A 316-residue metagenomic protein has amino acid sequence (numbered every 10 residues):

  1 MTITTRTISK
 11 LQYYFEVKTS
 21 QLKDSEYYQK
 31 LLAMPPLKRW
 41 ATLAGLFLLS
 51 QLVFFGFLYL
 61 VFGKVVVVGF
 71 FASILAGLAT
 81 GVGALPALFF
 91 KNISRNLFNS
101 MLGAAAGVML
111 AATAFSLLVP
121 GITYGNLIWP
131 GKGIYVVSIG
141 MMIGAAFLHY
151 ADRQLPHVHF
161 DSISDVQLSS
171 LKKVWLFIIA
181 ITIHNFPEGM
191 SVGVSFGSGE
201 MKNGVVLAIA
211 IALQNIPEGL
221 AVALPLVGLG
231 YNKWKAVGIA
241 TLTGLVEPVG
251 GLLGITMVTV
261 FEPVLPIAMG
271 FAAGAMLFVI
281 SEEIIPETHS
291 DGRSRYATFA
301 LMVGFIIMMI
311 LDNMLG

Functional and structural regions predicted by a protein language model:
M1-G316: Intrinsically disordered, metal-sensing/regulatory segments
